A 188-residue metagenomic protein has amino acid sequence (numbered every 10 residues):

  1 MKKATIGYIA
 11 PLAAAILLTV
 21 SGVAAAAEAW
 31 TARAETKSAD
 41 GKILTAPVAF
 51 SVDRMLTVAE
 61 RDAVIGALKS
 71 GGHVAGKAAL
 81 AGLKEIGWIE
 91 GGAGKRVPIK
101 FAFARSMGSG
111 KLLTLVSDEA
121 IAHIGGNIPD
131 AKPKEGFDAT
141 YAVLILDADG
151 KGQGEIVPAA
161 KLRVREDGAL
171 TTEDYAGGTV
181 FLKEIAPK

Functional and structural regions predicted by a protein language model:
M1-K2, S21: Short, intrinsically disordered low-complexity segments
K2-L12: Bacterial N-terminal signal peptides that target proteins for export
A10-S21: Bacterial N-terminal signal peptides
A27-K188: Long, low-hydrophobicity ectodomains and other hydrophilic envelope-associated domains
